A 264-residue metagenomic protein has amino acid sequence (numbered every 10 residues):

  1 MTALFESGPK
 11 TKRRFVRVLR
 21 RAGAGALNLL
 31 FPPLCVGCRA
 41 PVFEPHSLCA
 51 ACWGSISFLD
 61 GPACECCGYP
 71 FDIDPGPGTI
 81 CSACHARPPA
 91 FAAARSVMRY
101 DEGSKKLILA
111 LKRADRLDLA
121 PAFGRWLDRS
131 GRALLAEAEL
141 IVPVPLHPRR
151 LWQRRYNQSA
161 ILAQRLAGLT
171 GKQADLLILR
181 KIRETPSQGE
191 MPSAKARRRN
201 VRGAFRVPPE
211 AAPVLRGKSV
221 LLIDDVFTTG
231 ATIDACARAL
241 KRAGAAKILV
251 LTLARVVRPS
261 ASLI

Functional and structural regions predicted by a protein language model:
M1-D224, T228-I264: Glycine-rich phosphate/pyrophosphate-handling loop used in enzymes and phosphotransfer proteins
